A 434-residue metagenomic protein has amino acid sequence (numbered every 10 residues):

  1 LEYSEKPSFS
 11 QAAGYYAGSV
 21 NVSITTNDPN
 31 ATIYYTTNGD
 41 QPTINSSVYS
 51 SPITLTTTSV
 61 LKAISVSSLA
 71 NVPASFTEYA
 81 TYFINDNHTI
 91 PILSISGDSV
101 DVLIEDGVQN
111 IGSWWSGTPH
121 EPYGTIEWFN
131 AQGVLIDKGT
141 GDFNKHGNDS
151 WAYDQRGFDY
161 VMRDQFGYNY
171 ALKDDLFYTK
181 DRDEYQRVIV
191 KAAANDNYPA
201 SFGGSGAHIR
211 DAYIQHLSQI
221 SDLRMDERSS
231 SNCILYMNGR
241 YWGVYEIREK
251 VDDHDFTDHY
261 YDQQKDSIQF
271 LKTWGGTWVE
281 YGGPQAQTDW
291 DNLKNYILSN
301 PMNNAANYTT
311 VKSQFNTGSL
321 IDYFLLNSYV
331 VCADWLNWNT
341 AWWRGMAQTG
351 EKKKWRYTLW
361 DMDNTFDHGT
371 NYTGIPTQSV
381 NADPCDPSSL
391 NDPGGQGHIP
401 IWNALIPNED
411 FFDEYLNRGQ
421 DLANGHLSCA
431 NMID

Functional and structural regions predicted by a protein language model:
L1-F143: Short, compositionally stereotyped local motifs that mark structural "simplifiers"
I95, Y160, F315-P376: Active-site acidic catalytic loop and adjacent metal/ATP-binding pocket of ATP-dependent phosphoryl transfer enzymes
E121-Y123, E127-K180, Y185, S229-P284 (+2 more regions): Carboxylate/His-rich catalytic cores and anion/metal-binding grooves
G124-G133, I209-R224: Zn2+-dependent metallopeptidase catalytic core
K173-A207, R240, E246-C332, M346 (+2 more regions): ATP-dependent phospho-/nucleotidyl transfer catalytic cores
Y185-Q186, L223-M225, T317, W335 (+2 more regions): Loop/turn elements at helix/coil->beta-strand transitions in domains of secreted/extracellular proteins
A212-H216, D291, N295, G318 (+4 more regions): Solvent-exposed, polar/charged alpha-helical surfaces in well-ordered, non-transmembrane soluble domains, broadly
Q348-D434: C-terminal catalytic region of ATP-dependent kinase domains
